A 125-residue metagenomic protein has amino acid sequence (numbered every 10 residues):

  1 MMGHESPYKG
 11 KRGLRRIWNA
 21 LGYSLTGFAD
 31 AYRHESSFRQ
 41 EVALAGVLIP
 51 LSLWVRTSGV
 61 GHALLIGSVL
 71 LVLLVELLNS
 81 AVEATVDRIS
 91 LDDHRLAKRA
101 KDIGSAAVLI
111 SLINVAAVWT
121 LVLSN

Functional and structural regions predicted by a protein language model:
M1-A81, I89, D93, A107-N125: Hydrophobic alpha-helical transmembrane segments
T85: Alpha-helical membrane segments and immediately flanking helix-loop junctions that form or couple to the substrate/ion
L96-I103: Membrane-interface alpha-helices at helix entry/exit sites of multi-pass transporters
